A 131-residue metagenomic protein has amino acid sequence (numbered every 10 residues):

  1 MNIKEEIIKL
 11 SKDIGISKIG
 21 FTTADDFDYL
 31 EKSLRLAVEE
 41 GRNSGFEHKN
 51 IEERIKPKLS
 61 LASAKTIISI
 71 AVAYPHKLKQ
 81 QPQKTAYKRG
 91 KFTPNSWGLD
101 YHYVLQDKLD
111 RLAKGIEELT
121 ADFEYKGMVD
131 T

Functional and structural regions predicted by a protein language model:
M1-T131: Auxiliary alpha/beta "docking" domains used to position bulky ligands
